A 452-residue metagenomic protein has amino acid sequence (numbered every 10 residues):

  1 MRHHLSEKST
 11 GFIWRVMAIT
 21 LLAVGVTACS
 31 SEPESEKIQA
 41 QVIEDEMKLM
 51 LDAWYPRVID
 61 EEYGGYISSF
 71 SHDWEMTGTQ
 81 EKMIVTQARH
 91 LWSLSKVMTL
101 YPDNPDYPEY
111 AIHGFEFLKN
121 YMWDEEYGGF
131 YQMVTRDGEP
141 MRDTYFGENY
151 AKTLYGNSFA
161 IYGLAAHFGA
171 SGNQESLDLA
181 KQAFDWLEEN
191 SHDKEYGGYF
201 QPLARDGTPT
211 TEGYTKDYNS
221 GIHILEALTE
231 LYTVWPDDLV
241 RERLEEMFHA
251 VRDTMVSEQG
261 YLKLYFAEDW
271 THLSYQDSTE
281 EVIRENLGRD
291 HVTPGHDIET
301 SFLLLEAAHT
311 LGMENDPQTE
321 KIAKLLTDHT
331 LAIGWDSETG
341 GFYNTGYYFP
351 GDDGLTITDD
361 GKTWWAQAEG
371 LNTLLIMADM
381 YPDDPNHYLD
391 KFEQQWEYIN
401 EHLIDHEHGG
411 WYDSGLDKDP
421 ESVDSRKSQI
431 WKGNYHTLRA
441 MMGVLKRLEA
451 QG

Functional and structural regions predicted by a protein language model:
R2-M17: Bacterial N-terminal signal peptides that target proteins for export
V16-V24: Sec-dependent N-terminal signal peptides
T27-A28: C-terminal motif of bacterial Sec signal peptides marking the signal peptidase cleavage site
S31-G452: Glycan-recognition and catalytic cores of secretory/periplasmic carbohydrate-active enzymes
